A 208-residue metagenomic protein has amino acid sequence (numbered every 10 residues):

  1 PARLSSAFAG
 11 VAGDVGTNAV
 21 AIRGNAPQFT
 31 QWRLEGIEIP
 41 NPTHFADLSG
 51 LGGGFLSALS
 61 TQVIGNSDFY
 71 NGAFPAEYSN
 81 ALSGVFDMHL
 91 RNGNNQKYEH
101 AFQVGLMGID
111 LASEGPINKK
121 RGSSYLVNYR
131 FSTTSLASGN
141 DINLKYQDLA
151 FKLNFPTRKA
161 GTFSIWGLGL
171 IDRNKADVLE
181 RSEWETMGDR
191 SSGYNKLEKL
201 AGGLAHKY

Functional and structural regions predicted by a protein language model:
P1-F74, V85-N92: Periplasmic N-terminal accessory/gating domains of Gram-negative outer-membrane beta-barrel systems
G13, A76-Y78, G93-Y98, N118-S123 (+1 more regions): Short loop/turn motifs that connect adjacent beta-strands in outer-membrane beta-barrel proteins
L34, H44-A46, S79-L82, E114 (+2 more regions): Short aromatic-enriched loop/helix-cap "lid" or pocket-rim segments at secondary-structure transitions that line
A46-L51, R181-G188: Short glycine/proline- and charge-enriched loop/turn segments that cap or connect secondary-structure elements
G53-S57, G65-P75, G84-G115, V127-L144: Short strand-turn segments of transmembrane beta-barrel domains in outer membranes, especially the first one or two
K97-E99, A137-N140, E185-S192, A201-A205: Extracellular loop and loop/strand-boundary signature of outer-membrane beta-barrel proteins
G105-F131, D141-R173, Y194-Y208: Transmembrane beta-barrel wall of Gram-negative outer-membrane proteins
A137-I142, L170, K175-W184: Outer-membrane beta-barrel translocator domains and adjoining extracellular loop/strand segments of Gram-negative
